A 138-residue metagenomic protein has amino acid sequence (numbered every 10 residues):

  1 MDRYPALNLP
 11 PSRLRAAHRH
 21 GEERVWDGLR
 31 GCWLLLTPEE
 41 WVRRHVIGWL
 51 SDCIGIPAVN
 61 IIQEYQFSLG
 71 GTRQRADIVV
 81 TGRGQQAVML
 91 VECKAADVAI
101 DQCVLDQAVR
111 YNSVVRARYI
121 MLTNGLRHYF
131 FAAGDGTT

Functional and structural regions predicted by a protein language model:
M1-Y119, L126-T138: A short, conserved, highly charged catalytic patch centered on acidic carboxylates
